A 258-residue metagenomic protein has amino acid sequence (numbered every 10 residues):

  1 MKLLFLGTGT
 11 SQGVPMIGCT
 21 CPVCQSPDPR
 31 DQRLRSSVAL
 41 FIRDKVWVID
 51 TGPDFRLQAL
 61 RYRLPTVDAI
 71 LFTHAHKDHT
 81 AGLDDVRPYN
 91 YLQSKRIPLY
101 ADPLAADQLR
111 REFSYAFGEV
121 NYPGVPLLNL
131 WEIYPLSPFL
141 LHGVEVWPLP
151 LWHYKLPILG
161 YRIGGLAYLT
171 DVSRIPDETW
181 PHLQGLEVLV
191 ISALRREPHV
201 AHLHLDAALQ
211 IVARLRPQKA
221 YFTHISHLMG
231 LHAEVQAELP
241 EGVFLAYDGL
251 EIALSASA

Functional and structural regions predicted by a protein language model:
M1-L169, E178, V235-S257: Binuclear metal-dependent hydrolase catalytic cores
G9, G52, S173, L194 (+1 more regions): Anionic group-transfer/hydrolysis microenvironments
P148-L149, L169-D171, I191, F222-T223: Thr-Gly-centered strand-to-loop micro-motif
P176-A258: Binuclear metal-ion centers of metallo-dependent hydrolases, dominated by the metallo-beta-lactamase
